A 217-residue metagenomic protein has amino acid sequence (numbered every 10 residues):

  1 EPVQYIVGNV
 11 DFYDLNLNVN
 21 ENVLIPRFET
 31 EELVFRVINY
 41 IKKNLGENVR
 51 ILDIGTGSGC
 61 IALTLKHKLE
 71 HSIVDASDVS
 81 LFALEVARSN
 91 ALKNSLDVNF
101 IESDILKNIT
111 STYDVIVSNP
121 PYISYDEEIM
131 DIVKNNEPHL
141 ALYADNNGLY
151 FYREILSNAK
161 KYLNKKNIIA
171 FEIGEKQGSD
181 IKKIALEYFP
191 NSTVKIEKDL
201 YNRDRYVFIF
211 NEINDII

Functional and structural regions predicted by a protein language model:
E1-Y40: Conserved AdoMet
V7, E102-S103, I173, K198: Short loop/edge segments at beta-strand edges and connector loops that shape dinucleotide/nucleotide cofactor-binding
L17, V98-F100, V194: Generic structural signal for residues in well-ordered beta-strands
I25-F28, T56, V74, D78 (+3 more regions): Residues at secondary-structure transition points
E32-D126, M130: Conserved SAM/SAH cofactor-binding pocket of Class I
P120-F151: Mobile active-site "lid"/loop adjacent to the S-adenosyl-L-methionine
N146-F210: Conserved Class I SAM-dependent methyltransferase catalytic core
I213-I217: Flexible, glycine-/basic-rich loop-and-beta segments that form/coincide with the SAM-dependent methyltransferase
